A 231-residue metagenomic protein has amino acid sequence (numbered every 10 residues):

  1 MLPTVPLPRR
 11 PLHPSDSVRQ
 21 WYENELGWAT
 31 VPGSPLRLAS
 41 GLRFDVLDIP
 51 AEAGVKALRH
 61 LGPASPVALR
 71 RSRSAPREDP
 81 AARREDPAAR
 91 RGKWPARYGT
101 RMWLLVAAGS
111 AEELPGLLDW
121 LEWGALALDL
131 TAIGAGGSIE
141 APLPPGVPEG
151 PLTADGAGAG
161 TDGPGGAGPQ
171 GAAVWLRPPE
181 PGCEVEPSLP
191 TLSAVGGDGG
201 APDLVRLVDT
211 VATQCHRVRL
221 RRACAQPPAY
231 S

Functional and structural regions predicted by a protein language model:
M1-D79, R84-Y98, A108-E112, P190-D209 (+1 more regions): Signature for HUH/AEP ssDNA processing cores
R101: Beta-strand-rich binding-surface signature of beta-sandwich/beta-barrel folds used to engage anionic ligands
L104: Catalytic core of tubulin tyrosine ligase-like
E112-S231: DNA replication initiation modules
